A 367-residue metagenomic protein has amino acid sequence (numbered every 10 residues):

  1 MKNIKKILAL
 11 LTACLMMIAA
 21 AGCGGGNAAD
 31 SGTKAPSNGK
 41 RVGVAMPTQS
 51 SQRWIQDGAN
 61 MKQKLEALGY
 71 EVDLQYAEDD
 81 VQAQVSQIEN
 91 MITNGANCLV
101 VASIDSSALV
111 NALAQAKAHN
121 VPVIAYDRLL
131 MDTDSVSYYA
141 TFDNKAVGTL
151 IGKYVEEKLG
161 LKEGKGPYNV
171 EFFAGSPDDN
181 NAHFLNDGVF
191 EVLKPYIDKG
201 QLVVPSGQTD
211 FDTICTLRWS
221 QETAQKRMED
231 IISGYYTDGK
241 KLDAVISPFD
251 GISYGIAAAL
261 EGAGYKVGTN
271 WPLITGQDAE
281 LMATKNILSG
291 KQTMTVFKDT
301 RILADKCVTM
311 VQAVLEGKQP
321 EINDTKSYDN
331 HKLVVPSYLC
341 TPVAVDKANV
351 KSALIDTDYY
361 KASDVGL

Functional and structural regions predicted by a protein language model:
K2-K5, C23-L367: A residue-level marker of the well-folded mature domains of exported/periplasmic proteins
K5-A13: Sec-dependent signal peptide recognition, specifically the positively charged N-region followed immediately by
I18-G22: C-terminal motif of bacterial Sec signal peptides marking the signal peptidase cleavage site
